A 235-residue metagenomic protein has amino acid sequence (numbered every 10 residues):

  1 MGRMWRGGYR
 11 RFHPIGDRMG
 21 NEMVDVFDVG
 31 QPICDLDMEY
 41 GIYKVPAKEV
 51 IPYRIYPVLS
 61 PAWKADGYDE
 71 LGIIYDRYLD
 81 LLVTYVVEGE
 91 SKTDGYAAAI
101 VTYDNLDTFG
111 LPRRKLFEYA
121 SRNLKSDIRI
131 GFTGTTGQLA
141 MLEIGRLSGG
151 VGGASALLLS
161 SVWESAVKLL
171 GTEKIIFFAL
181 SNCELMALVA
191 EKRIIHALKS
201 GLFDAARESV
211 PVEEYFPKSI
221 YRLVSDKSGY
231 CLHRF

Functional and structural regions predicted by a protein language model:
M1-Y56: An N-terminal, globular interaction/scaffold subdomain
G2, R10-H13, L139-L147, L232-R234: Generic recognition of long tandem-repeat/solenoid scaffolds
Y9-F12, T172-E173, I195, I220 (+1 more regions): Intrinsically disordered, low-complexity regions
V58-L188, K192-S209, E214: A contiguous, surface-oriented mixed alpha/beta subdomain in the mid-to-C-terminal portion of proteins that forms
V189-K192, L223-S228, H233-F235: Short acidic-glycine loop/turn motifs at beta-strand connectors
S209-L223, S228-G229: Helix-rich interaction surfaces within compact, conserved domain-sized segments that mediate assembly or partner
